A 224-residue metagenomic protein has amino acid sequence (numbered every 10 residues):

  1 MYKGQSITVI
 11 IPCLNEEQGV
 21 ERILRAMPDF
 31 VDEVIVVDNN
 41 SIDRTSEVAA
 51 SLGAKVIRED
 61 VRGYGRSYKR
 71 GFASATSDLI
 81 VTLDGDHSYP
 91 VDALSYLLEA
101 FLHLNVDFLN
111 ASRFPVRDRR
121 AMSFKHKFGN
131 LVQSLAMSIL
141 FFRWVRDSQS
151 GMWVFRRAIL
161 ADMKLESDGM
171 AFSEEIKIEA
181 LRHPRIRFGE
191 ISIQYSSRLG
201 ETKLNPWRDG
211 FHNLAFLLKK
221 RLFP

Functional and structural regions predicted by a protein language model:
M1-R25: N-proximal low-complexity "stem/linker" segments adjacent to membrane-targeting elements
E16-G19, S41, Y64, P90: Donor nucleotide-sugar binding loop of glycosyltransferases
I23-E33: Short, acidic, metal-binding catalytic loop of nucleotide-sugar glycosyltransferases
D38-S46: A conserved acidic beta->alpha catalytic loop
R44, L83-A100: Acidic donor-binding/catalytic loop of UDP-sugar-dependent glycosyltransferases, especially processive GT2
D60-R62, R66-S74, D92-M170, S197-F216: Acceptor/aglycone-binding surface of glycosyltransferases and processive sugar-polymer synthases
I80: Short aromatic/hydrophobic "clamp" motif used to bind/position activated sugar donors
R143-W144, E166-D168, I178-Y195: Catalytic donor-sugar/metal-binding loop of nucleotide-sugar-dependent glycosyltransferases
